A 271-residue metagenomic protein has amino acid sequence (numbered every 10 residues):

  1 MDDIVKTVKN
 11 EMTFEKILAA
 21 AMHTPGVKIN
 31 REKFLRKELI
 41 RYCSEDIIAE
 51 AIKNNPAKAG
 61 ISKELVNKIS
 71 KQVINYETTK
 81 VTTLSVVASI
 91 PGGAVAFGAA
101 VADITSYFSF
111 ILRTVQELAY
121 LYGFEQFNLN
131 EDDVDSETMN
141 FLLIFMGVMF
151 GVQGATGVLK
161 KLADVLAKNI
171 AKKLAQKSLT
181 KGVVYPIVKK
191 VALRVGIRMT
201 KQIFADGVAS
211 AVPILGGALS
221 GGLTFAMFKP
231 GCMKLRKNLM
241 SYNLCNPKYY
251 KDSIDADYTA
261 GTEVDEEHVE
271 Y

Functional and structural regions predicted by a protein language model:
M1-V87, S109-Y271: Terminal, membrane-proximal amphipathic helices and intrinsically disordered targeting/regulatory segments
V87-D103: Hydrophobic/aromatic-rich structural module bridging two neighboring secondary-structure elements via a short loop
A102-T105, G222: Short, conserved micro-motifs enriched in small and acidic residues
